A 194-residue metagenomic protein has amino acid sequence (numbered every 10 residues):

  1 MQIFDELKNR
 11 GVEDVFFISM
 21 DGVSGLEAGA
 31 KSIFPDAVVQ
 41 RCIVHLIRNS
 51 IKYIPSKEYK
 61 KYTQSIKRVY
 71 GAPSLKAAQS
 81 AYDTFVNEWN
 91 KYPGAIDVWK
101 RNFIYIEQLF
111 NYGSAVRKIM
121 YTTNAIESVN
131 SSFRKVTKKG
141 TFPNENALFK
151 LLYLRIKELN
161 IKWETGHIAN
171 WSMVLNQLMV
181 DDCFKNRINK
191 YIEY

Functional and structural regions predicted by a protein language model:
M1-S19, S24, A28, S32-D36 (+2 more regions): RNase H-like nuclease fold core
F4-D5, K100, I104, N130 (+2 more regions): Amphipathic, well-packed alpha-helical segments that form the structural scaffold of globular domains
F17, Y121, K150: Conserved, well-structured core segments
I18-D21, H45, W99, I126-N130 (+1 more regions): Short, conserved catalytic/metal-binding motifs centered on acidic residues
D21, K100-E107, I168-V174: A glycine-rich phosphate-binding loop feature that marks nucleotide/adenosyl-phosphate handling sites
K31-A125: Extended amphipathic alpha-helical interaction segments
S131-Y194: Basic, amphipathic alpha-helical segments enriched in Lys/Arg and hydrophobic/aromatic residues
